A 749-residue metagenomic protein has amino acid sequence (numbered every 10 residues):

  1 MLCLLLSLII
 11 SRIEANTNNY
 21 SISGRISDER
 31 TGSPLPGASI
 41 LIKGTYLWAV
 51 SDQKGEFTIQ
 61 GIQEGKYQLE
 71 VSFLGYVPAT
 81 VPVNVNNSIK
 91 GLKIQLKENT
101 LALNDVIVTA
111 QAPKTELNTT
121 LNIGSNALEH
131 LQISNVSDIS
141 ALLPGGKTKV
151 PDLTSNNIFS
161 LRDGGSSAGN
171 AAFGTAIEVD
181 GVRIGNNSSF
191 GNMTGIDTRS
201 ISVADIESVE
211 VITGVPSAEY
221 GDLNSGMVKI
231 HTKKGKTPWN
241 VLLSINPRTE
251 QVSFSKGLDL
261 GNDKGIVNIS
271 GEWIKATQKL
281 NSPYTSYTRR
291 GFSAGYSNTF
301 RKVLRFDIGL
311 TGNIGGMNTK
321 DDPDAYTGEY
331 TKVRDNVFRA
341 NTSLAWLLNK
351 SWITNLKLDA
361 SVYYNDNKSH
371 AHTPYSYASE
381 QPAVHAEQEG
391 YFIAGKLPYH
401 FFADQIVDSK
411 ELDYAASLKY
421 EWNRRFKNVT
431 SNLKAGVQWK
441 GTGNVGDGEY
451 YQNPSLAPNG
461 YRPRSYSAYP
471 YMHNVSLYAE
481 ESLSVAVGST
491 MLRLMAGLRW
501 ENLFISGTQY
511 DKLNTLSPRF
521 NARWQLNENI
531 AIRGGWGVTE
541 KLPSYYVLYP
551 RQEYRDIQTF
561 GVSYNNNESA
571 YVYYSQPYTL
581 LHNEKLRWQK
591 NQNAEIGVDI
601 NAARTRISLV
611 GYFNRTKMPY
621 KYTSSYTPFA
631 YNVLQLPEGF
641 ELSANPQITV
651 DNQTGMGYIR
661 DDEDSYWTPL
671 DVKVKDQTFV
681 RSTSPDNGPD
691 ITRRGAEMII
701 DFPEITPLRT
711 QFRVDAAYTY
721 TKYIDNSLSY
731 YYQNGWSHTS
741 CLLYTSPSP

Functional and structural regions predicted by a protein language model:
R25-S27, A38-K43, S72-Y76, N86-E129 (+1 more regions): Short, acidic, small-residue-rich periplasmic hinge/interaction motif at the N-terminus of Gram-negative outer-membrane
K90-Q95, V136-I139, I158-S160, E178 (+3 more regions): N-terminal periplasmic accessory domains that precede and gate Gram-negative outer-membrane beta-barrel machines
S137, A141-R183: Extracytoplasmic beta-strand/coil segments of soluble accessory domains associated with Gram-negative outer-membrane
V182-T213: Short acidic/polar hinge/loop motifs at secondary-structure boundaries that mediate gating or recognition
L242-K275, S282-Y363: Transmembrane beta-barrel wall of Gram-negative outer-membrane proteins
T299-I314, V333-Q509: Face-selective signature of the C-terminal outer-membrane beta-barrel domain
P470, E540-K617, L636-D651, R681-G695 (+1 more regions): Outer-membrane beta-barrel signature, preferentially recognizing the C-terminal barrel domain of Gram-negative
F613-R615, L634-P747: Gram-negative outer-membrane beta-barrel transporters
